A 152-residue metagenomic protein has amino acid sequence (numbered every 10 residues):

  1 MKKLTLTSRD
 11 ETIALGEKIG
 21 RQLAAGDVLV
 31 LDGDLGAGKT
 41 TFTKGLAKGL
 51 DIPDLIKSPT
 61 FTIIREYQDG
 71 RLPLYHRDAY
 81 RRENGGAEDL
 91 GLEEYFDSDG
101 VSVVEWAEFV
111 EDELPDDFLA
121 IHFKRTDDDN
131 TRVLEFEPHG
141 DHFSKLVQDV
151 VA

Functional and structural regions predicted by a protein language model:
M1-K18: N-terminal pre-Walker A segment at the start of P-loop NTPase domains
K2, E93-A152: Short phosphate-coordinating micro-motif centered on Lys-Gly-acidic
L29-L31: Hydrophobic anchor at the beta1->P-loop junction of P-loop NTPases
G36: Walker A (P-loop) phosphate-binding loop of P-loop NTPases
K39: Conserved lysine of the Walker
I52-Y67: Short beta-strand-centered segment that lines the nucleotide-binding/catalytic pocket of NTP-utilizing
E66-E108: Conserved nucleotide-sensing/catalytic segment adjacent to the nucleotide-binding pocket in NTP-handling enzymes
